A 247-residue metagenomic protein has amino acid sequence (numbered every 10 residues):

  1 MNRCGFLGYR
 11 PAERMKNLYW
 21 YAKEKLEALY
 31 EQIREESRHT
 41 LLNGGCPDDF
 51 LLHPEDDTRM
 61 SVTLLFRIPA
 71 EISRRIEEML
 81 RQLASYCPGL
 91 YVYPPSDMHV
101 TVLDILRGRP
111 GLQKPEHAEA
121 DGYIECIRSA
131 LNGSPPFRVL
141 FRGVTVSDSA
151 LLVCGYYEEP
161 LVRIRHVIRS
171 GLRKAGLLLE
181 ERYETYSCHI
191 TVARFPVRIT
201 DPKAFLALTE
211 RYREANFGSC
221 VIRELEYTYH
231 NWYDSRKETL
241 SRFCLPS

Functional and structural regions predicted by a protein language model:
F6-S247: Histidine-dependent nucleotide/RNA phosphoesterase domain, centered on the 2H-phosphoesterase fold with its duplicated
